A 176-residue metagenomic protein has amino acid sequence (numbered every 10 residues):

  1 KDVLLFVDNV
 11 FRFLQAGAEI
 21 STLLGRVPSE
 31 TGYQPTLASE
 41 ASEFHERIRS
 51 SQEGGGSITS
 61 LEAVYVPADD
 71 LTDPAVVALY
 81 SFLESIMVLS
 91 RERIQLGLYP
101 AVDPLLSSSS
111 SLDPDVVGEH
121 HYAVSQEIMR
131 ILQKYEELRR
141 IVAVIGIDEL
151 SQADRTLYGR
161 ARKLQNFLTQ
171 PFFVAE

Functional and structural regions predicted by a protein language model:
L4, R12-F13, E19-E176: Conserved catalytic/coupling modules of large nucleotide/cofactor-utilizing molecular machines
N9: Walker B catalytic acidic pair
